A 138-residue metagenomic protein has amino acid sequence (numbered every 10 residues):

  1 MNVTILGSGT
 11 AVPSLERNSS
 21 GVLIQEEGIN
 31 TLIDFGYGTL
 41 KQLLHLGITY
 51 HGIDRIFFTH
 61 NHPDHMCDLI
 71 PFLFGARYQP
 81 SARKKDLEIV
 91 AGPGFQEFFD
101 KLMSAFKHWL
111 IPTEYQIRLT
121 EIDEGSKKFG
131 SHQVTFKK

Functional and structural regions predicted by a protein language model:
M1-L46: Conserved beta-strand hairpin/beta-sheet module of binuclear metal-dependent hydrolase folds, prominently
S14, D64-H65, F98: Secondary-structure boundary/capping motif
S14, L23, G47, Q79-S81 (+2 more regions): Short secondary-structure boundary/capping segments
R17, C67-P71, K101: Generic recognition of short, well-ordered alpha-helical segments
S20, I29, G52-D54, R83-K85 (+2 more regions): A generic structural signal for short beta-strands and their flanking turns/coil linkers
E27-I29, R77, G94: Short loop segments at secondary-structure junctions
G38-V90: Active-site metal-binding motif and surrounding structural segment of the metallo-beta-lactamase
L87-E88, G92-K138: Metallo-beta-lactamase
